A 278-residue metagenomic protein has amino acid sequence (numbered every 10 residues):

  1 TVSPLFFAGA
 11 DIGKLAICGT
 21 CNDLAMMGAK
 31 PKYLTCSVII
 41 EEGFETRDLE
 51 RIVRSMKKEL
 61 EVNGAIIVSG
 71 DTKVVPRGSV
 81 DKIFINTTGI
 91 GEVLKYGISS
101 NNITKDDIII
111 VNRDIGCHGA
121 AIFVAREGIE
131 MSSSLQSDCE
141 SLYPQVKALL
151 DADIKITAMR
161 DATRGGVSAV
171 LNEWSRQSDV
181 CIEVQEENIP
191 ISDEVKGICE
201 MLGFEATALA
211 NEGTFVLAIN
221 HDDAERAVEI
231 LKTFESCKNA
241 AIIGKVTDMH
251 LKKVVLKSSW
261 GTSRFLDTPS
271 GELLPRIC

Functional and structural regions predicted by a protein language model:
T1-C278: Helix-biased detector of long, well-ordered alpha-helical tracts
